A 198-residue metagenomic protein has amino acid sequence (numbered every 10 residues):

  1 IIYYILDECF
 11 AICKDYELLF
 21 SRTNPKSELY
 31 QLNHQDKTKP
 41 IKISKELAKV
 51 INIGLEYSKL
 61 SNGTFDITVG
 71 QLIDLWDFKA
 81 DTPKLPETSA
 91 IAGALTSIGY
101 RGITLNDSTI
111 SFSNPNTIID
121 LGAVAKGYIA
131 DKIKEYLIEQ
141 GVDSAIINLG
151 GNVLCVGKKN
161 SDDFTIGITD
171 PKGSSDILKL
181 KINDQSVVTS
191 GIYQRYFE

Functional and structural regions predicted by a protein language model:
I1-E198: Mature catalytic core of soluble alpha/beta enzymes
